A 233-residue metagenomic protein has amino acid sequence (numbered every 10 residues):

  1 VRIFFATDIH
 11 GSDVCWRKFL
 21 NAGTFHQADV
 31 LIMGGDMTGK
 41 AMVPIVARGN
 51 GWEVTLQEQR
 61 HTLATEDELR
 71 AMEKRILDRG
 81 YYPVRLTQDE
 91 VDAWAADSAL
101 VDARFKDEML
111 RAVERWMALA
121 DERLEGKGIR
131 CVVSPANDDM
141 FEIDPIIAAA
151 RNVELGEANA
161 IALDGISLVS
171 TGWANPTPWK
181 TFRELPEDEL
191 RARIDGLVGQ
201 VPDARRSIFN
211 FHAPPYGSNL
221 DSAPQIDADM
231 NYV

Functional and structural regions predicted by a protein language model:
V1-F4: Extreme N-terminal starter segment of soluble prokaryotic enzymes
A6, G34, S134, T171 (+1 more regions): Short hydrophobic segments within beta-strands
T7-S12: Short polar catalytic/cofactor-binding loops
D13-K18, H26, V43, Q200 (+3 more regions): Catalytic phosphate/metal-binding cores of nucleic-acid and nucleotide-processing enzymes, i.e., regions that mediate
D13-L163: Core catalytic region of metal-dependent phosphoesterases/phosphodiesterases, especially metallo-beta-lactamase-like
A95, A99-L110, N210-V233: Active-site-proximal segments of metal-dependent phosphoesterases and phosphodiesterases across multiple
I143-I146, P178-R183, N219-Q225: A short secondary-structure junction signal
I166-I208, I226-V233: Binuclear metal-dependent hydrolase catalytic cores centered on His/Asp/Glu-rich metal-binding motifs
